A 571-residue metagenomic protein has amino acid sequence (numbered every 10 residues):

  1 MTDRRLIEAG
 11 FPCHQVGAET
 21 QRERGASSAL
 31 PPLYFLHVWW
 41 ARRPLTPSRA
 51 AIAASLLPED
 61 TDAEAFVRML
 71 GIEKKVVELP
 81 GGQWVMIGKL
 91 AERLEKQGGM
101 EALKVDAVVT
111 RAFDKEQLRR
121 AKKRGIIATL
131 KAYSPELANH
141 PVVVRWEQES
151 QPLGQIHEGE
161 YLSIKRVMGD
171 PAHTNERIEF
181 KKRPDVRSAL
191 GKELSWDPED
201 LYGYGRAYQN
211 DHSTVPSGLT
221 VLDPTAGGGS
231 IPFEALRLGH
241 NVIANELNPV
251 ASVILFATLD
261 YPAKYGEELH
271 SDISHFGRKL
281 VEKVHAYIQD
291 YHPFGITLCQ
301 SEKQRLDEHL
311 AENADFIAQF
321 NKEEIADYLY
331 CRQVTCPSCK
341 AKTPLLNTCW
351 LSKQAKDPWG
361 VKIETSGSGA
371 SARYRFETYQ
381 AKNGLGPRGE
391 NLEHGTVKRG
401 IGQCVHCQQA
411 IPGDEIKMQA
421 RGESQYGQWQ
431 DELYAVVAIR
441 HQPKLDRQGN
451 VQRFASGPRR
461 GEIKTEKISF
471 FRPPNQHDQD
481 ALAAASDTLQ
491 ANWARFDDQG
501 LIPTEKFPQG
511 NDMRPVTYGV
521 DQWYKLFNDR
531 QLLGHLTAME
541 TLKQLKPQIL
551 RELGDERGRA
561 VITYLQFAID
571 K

Functional and structural regions predicted by a protein language model:
M1-K571: S-adenosyl-L-methionine-dependent nucleic acid methyltransferase catalytic domains
